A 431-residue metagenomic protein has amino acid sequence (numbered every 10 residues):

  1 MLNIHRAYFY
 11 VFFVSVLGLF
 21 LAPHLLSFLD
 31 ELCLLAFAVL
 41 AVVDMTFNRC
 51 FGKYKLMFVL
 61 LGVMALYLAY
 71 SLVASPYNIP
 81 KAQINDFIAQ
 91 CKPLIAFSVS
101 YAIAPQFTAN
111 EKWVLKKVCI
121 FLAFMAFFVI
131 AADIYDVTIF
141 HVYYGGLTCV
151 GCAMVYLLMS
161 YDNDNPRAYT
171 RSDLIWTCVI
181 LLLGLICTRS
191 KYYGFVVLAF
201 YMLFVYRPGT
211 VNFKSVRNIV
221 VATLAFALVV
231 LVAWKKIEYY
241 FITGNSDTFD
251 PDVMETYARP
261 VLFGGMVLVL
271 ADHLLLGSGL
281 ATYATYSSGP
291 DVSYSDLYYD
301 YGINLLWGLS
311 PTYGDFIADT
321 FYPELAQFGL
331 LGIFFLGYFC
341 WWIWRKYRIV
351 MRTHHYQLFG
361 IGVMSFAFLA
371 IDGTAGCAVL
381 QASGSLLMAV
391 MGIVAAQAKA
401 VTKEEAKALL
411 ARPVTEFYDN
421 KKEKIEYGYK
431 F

Functional and structural regions predicted by a protein language model:
M1-D247, A271, S310-Y429: Hydrophobic transmembrane helix bundles of membrane-integrated enzymes that assemble and modify cell-envelope
R167-Y169, E255, R259, W307-G308: Short, motif-level signal for alpha-helix interfacial/capping segments enriched in acidic residues and aromatics/proline
F226-S288: Aromatic-rich transmembrane-lumenal/periplasmic boundary elements in polytopic membrane proteins
E255, L280, Y298, Q327 (+1 more regions): Generic detector of bulky aromatic hydrophobic side chains
G264-L268, Y299-Y301, P323: Internal, well-ordered alpha-helical scaffold/interface segments that support domain packing or protein-protein contacts
Y283-T320: Interfacial juxtamembrane loops and adjacent helix segments that form the catalytic/substrate-binding surfaces
